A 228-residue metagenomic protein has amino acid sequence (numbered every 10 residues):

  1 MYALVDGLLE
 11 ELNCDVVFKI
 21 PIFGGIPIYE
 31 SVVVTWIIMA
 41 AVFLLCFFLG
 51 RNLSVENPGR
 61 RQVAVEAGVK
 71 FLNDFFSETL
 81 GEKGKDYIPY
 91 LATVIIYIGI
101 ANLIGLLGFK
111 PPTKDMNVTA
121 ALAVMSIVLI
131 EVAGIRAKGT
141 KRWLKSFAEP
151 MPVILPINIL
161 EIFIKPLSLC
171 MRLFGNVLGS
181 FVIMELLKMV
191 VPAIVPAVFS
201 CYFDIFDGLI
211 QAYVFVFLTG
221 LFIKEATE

Functional and structural regions predicted by a protein language model:
M1-E228: Selective transmembrane helix interface/packing segments
